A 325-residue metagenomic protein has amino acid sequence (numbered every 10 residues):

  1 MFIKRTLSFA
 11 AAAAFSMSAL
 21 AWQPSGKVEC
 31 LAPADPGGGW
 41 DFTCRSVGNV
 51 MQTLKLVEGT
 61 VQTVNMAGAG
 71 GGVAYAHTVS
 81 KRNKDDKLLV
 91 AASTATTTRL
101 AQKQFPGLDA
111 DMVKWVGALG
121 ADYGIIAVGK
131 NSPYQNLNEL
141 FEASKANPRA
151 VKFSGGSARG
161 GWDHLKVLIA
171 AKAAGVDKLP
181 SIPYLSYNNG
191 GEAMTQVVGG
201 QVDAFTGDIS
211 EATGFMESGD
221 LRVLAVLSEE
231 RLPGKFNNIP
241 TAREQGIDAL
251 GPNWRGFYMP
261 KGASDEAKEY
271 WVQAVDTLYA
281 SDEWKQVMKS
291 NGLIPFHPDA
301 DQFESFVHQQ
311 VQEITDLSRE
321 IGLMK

Functional and structural regions predicted by a protein language model:
S16-A19: N-terminal signal peptide c-region/cleavage motif recognized by signal peptidases
W22-M112, R159, V176-A204, H297-P298 (+1 more regions): N-terminal (or domain-start) structured segment
S25, D265-K325: An extracytoplasmic/periplasmic, membrane-proximal ligand-sensing/linker region
L31-D35, Y123-P133, N238, W254-A267: A bilobed periplasmic-binding-protein/Venus flytrap-type ligand-binding module shared by bacterial periplasmic
K87-V90, G107-I125, K152-S154, E244-D248: A structural signal for short loop-to-beta-strand junctions that line the ligand-binding cleft of periplasmic/secreted
V128-R149: Flexible hinge/capping segments at coil-to-helix
A150, G155-N238: Ligand-binding pocket segment of bilobal, Venus flytrap-like solute-binding proteins
E211-A280, Q309-Q312, L317: C-terminal lobe and pocket-closing loops of periplasmic/extracytoplasmic Venus-flytrap solute-binding proteins
